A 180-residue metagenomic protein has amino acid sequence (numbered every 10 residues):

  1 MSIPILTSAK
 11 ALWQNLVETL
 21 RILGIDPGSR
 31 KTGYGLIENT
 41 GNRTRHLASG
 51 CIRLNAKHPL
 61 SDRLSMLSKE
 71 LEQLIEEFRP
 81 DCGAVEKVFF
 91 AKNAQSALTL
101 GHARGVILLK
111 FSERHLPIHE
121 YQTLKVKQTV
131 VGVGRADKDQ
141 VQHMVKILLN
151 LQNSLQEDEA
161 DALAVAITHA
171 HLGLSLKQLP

Functional and structural regions predicted by a protein language model:
M1-P180: Phosphate- and other anionic-substrate recognition elements at nucleic-acid/protein interfaces
